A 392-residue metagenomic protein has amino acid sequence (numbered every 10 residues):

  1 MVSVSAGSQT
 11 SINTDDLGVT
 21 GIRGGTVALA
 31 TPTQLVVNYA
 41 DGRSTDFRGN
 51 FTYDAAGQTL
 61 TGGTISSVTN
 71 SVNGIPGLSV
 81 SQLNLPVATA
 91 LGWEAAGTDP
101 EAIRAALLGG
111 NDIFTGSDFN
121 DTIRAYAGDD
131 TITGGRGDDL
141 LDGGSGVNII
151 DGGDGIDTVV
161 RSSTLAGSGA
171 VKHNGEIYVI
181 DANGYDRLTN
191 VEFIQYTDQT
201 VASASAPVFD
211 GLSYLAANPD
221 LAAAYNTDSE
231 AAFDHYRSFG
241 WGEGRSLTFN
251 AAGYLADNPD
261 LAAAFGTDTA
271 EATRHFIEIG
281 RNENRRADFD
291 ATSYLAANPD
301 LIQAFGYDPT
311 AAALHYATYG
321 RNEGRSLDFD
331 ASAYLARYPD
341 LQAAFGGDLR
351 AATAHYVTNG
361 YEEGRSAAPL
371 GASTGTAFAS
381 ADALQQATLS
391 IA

Functional and structural regions predicted by a protein language model:
M1-G18, P76-Y185, F193-A204, L212 (+2 more regions): Glycine- and aspartate-rich repeat motifs characteristic of hemolysin/RTX-like Ca2+-binding segments in secreted
M1-G97: An extracellular/secretory-lumen and virion-surface interaction module
V27-L29, P207, T388: Intrinsic disorder/low-complexity detector
R48-A55, Q82-A88, G175, T189-F193 (+4 more regions): A short, sequence-level motif marking secondary-structure junctions
G57-S81, S168-T197, A216-A223, A252 (+3 more regions): Extended, hydrophobic interaction surfaces within ordered domains
T59, L108, G116-S117, A125-Y126 (+12 more regions): Residue-level signal for WD-repeat beta-propeller blades
D198-Q386: Charge-rich, low-complexity intrinsically disordered regions
